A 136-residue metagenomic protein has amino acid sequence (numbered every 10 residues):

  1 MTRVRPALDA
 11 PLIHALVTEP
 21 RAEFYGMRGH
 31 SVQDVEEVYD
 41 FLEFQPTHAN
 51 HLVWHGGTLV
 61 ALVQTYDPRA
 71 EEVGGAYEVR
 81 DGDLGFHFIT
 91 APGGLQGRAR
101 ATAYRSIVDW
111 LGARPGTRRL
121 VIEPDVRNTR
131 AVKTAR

Functional and structural regions predicted by a protein language model:
M1-I13: A short beta-loop-alpha structural element at the N-terminal edge of CoA-dependent acyl/N-acetyltransferase catalytic
A15-H30: Helix-loop element at the rim of GNAT/NAT acetyltransferase active sites that forms part of the acceptor-substrate
G29-A49: Active-site rim helix/loop that mediates acceptor-substrate recognition in acyltransferases
G29-S31, D40, V63-Y77: A conserved beta-strand-loop-helix scaffold within acyl/acetyltransferase catalytic domains
H48-D67: Conserved beta-hairpin
G74-G93: Conserved acetyl-CoA binding element of GNAT-fold acetyltransferases
G97-A113, K133-R136: Conserved acetyl-CoA-binding loop-helix of GNAT-fold acetyltransferases
V121-V132: Conserved beta-strand-loop-alpha-helix junction that forms the acyl-donor binding cleft
